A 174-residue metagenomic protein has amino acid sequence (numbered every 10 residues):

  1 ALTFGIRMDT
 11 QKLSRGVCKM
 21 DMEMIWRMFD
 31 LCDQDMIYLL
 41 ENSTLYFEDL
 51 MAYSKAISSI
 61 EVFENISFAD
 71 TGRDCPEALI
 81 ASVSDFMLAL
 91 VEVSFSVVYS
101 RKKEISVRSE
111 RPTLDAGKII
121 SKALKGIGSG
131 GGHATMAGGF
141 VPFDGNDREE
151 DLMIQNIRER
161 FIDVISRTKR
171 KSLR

Functional and structural regions predicted by a protein language model:
A1-F4: Alpha-helical scaffolds flanking conserved acidic
R7-R174: Hydrophobic helix-and-loop "lid/oligomerization" segment in the mid-to-C-terminal part of catalytic domains
